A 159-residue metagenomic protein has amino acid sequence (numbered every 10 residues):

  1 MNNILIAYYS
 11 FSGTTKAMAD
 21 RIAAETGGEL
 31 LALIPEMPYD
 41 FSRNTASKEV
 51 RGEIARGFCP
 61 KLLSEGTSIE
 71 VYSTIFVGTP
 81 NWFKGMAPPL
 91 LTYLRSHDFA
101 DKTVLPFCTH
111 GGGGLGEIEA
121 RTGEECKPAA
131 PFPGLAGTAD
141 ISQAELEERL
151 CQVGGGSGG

Functional and structural regions predicted by a protein language model:
M1-V77, K84-M86, L91-R95, P128 (+1 more regions): N-terminal beta1-alpha1-beta2 submodule of the flavodoxin-like/Rossmannoid cofactor-binding fold
F11-S12, P80-F83, G111-G112, A139: Short beta->alpha junction loops/turns
V77-G78, P106: Redox-cofactor binding/interface segments in oxidoreductases and associated redox assembly factors
R95-D98, G123-E125: Short, surface-exposed basic-aromatic patches at helix termini and helix-loop junctions that form
F99-T103: A short helix->loop->beta-strand "cap" motif at the edges of active sites that frequently abuts
L105-E145: Short, glycine-/small-residue-rich phosphate/pyrophosphate-handling segment
